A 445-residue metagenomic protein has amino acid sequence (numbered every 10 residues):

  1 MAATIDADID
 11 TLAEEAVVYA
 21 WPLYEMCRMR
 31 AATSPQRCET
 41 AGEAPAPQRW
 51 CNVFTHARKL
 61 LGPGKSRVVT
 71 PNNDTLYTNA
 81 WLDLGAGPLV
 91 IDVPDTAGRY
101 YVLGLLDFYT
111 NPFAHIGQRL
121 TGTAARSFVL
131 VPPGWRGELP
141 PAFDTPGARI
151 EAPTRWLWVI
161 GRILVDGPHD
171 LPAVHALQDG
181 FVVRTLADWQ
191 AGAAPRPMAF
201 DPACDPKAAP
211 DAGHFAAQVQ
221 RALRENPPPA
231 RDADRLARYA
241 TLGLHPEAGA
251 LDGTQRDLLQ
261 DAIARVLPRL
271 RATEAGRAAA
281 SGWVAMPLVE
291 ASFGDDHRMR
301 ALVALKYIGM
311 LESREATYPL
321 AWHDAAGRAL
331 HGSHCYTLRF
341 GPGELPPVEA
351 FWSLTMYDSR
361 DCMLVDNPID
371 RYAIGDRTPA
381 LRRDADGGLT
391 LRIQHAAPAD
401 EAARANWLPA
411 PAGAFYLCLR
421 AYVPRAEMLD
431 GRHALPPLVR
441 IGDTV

Functional and structural regions predicted by a protein language model:
M1-V445: A compositional/structural signature for long, glycine/proline-rich flexible linkers and loops on extracytoplasmic
